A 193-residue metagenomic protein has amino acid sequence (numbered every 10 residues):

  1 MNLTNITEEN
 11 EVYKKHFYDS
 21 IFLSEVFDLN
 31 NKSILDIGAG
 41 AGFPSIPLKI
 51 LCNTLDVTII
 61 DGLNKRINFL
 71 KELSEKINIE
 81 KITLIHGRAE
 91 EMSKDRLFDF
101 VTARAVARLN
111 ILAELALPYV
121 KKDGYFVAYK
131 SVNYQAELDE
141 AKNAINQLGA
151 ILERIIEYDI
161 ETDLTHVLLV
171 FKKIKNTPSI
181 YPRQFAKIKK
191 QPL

Functional and structural regions predicted by a protein language model:
M1-N31, L35, K65-I82: Class I SAM-dependent transferase core
A41-T54: Conserved SAM-binding loop of SAM-dependent methyltransferases across substrates and taxa, primarily the Class I
D56-D61: Conserved SAM-binding motif I beta-strand of class I
R66-N68, Y134, L138: Short alpha-helix immediately C-terminal to the canonical SAM-binding loop
E90-F100: A short acidic, Gly/Pro-enriched loop at the edge of an enzyme's catalytic core that lines a small-molecule cofactor
D99-A113, P118, V132: A short SAM/SAH-binding and catalytic strip from SAM-dependent methyltransferases
V120-K122: Helix-to-beta-strand junctions that scaffold the AdoMet/dcAdoMet cofactor pocket in Class I SAM-dependent enzymes
D139-L193: SAM/dcSAM-binding transferase cores
